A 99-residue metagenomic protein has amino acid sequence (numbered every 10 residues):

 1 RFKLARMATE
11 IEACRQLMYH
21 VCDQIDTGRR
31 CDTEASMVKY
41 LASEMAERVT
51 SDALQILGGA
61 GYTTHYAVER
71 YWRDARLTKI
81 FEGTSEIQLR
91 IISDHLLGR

Functional and structural regions predicted by a protein language model:
R1-R99: Alpha-helical interface subdomain recognition
